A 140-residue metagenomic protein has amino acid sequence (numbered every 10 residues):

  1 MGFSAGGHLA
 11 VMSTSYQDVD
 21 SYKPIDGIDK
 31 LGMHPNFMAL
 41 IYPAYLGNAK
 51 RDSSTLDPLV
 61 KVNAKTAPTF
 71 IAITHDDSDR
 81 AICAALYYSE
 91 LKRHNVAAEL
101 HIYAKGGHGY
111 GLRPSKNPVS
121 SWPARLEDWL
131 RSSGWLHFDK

Functional and structural regions predicted by a protein language model:
M1-A64: Primarily recognizes the serine-hydrolase "nucleophile elbow" in alpha/beta-hydrolase and SGNH/GDSL folds
S4-H8, A44-G47, H75-D79, K105-G109: Solvent-exposed loop/turn segments at secondary-structure junctions within structured extracellular/periplasmic domains
G6, V60, D76-D77, S89 (+1 more regions): Formylglycine-dependent sulfatase
K50, S78-A85: Conserved alpha/beta-hydrolase "acid-adjacent" motif
F70-I73: Short beta-strand/loop motif that positions the catalytic acidic residue of the alpha/beta-hydrolase fold
A85-K140: C-terminal catalytic histidine-bearing segment of alpha/beta-hydrolase fold enzymes
